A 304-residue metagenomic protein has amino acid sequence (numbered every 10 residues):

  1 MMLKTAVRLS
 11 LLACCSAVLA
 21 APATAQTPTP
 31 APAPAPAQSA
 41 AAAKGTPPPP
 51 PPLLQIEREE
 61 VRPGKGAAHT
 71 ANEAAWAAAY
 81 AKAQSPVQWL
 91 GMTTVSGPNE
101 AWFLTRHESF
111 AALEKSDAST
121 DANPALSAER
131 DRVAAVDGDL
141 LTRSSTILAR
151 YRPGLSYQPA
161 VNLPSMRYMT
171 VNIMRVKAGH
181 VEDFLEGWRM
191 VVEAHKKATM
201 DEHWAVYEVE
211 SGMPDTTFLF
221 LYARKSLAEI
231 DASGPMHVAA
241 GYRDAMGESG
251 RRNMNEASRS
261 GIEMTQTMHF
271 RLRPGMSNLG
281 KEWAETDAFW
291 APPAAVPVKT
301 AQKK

Functional and structural regions predicted by a protein language model:
M1-A13: Bacterial N-terminal signal peptides that target proteins for export
C14-A25: C-terminal segment of classical bacterial N-terminal signal peptides
A25-K304: Short S/T/G/P-rich N-terminal loop/turn motif that feeds into the first structured element of a domain
